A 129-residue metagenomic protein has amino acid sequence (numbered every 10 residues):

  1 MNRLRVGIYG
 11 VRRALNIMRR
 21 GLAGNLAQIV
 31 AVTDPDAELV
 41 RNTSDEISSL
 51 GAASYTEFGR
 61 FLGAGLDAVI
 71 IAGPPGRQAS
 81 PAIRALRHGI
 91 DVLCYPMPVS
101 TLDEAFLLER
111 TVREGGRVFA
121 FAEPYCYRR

Functional and structural regions predicted by a protein language model:
M1-S48: N-terminal Rossmann-like dinucleotide-binding module
M18-R19, F58, A82, L86: Generic hydrophobic/aromatic pocket-lining and core-packing "Φ" positions
N25-L26, L50, A64-G65, H88 (+1 more regions): Structured helix-beta-strand junction loops
V32, V69-I70: Receiver (REC) domain switch-region micro-motif
A53-A64: Short acidic low-complexity segments
A68, A79-C126: Beta-strand-loop-alpha-helix segment that lines the small-molecule cofactor/substrate pocket of alpha/beta enzymes
I71-G76: N-terminal glycine-rich "phosphate-gripper" loop used for MgATP/nucleotide binding and carboxylate activation
R129: Rossmann-like NAD(P)H-binding beta-loop-alpha module
